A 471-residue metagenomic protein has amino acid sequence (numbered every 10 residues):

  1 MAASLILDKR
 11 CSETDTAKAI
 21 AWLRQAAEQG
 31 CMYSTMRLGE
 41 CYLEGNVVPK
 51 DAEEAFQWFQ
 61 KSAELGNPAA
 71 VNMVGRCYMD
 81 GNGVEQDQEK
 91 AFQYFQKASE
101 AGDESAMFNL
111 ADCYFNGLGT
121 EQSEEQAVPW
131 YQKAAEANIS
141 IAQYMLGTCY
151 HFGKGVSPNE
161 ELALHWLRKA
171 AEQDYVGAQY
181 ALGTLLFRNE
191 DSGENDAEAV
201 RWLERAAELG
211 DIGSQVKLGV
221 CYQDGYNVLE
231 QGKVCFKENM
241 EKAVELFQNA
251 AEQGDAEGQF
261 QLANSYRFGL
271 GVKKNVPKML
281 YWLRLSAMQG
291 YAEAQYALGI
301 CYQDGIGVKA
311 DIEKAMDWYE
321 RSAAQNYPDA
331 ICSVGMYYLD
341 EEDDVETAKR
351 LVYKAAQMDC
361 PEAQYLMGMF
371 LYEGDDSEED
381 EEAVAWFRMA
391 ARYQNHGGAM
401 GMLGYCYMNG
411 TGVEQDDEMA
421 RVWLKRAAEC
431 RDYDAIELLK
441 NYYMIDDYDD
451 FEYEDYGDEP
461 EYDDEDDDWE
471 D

Functional and structural regions predicted by a protein language model:
S4-D8, R37-E44, M73-D80, N109-N116 (+9 more regions): Hydrophobic face of amphipathic alpha-helices that form TPR/SEL1-like repeat modules and related alpha-solenoid
D8-R10, E28-M32, E44-N46, E64-N67 (+26 more regions): Short helix-capping/linker turns of helical repeat alpha-solenoids
D447-D471: Long, acidic low-complexity intrinsically disordered regions
